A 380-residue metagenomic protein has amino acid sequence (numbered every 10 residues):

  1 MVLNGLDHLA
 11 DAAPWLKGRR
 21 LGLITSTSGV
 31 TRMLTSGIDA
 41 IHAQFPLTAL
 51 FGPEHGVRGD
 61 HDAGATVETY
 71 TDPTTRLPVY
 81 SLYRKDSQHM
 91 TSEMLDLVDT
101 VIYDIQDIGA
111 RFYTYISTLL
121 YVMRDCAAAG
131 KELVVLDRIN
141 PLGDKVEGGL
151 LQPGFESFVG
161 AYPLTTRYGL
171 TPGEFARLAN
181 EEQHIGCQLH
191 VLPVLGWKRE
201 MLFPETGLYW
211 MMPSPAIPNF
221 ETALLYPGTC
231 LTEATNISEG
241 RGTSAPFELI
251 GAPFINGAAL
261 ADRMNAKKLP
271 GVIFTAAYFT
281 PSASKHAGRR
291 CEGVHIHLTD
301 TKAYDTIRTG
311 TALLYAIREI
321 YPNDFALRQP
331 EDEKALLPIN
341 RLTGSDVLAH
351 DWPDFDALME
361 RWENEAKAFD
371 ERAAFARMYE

Functional and structural regions predicted by a protein language model:
M1-P46: N-terminal phosphate-binding or glycine-rich loops at protein starts, especially the Walker A/P-loop of NTPases
P46-H55, L136: Short internal beta-strands
G59-A63, V134-E156: Glycine-rich, charge-decorated loop segments at or immediately adjacent to ligand/cofactor-binding or catalytic sites
V67-V98, A110: Glycine-rich oxoanion-binding loops at beta->alpha junctions
D107-L119: Glycine/threonine-rich flexible loop motifs
E156-G228: Conserved anion/nucleotide-ligand pocket segment
W197-A277: Glycine-rich, aromatic-lined ligand/substrate-binding cores of catalytic and carbohydrate-binding domains
G251-E363: Conserved functional hotspot residues or short segments at active or partner-binding sites across diverse domains
